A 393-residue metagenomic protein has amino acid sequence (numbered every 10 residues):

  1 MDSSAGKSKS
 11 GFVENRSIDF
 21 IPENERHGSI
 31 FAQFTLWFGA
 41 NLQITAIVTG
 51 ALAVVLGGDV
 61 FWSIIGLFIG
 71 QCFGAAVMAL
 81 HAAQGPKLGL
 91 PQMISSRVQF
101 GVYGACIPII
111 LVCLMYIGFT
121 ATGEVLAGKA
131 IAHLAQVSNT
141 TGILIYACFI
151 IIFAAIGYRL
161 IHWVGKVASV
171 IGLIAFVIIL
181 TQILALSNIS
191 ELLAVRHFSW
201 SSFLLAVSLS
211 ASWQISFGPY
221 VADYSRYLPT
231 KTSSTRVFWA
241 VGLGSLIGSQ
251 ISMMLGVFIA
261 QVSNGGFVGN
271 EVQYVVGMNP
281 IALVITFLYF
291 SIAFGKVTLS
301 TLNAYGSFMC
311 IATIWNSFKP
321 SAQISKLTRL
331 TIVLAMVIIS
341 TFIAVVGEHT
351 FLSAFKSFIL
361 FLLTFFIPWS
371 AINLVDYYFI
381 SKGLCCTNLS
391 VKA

Functional and structural regions predicted by a protein language model:
M1-V60, S202-S208, R226-R236: Membrane-interface "cap" regions at the ends of multi-pass membrane proteins
Q43-A46, I69-V77, V112-A121, I171-Q182 (+4 more regions): Selective recognition of specific alpha-helical transmembrane segments in multi-pass small-molecule
T45-G57, A83-G85, A121-A130, I152-L160 (+5 more regions): Transmembrane helix-loop junctions in multi-pass membrane proteins
G66-F100, I107-M115, T298: Juxtamembrane transmembrane-helix boundary signature
A105-Q136, A293-I314: Hydrophobic transmembrane alpha-helices that form the core helical bundles of multi-pass secondary transporters
G128, T141-I183, H197-F198, W239-G242 (+1 more regions): Membrane-interface loop-to-helix entry segments
I314-H349, A393: Loop-to-transmembrane helix boundary motifs in multi-pass membrane proteins
W369-A393: C-terminal membrane-solvent junction of multi-pass transporters and transport-like membrane proteins
